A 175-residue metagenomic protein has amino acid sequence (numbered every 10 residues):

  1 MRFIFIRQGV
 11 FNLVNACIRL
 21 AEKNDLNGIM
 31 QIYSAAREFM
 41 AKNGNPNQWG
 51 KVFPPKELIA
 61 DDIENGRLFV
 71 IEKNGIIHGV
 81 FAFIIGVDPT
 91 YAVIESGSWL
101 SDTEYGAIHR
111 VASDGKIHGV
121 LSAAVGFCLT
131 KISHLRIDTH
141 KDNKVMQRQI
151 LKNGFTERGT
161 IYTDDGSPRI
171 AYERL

Functional and structural regions predicted by a protein language model:
C17-Q31: A short beta-loop-alpha structural element at the N-terminal edge of CoA-dependent acyl/N-acetyltransferase catalytic
R37-E57: Conserved GNAT-fold acetyl-CoA-binding loop/helix
V70, I76-G86: Conserved beta-strand in the GNAT
A82-K116: Conserved acyl-donor/pantetheine-binding loop and adjacent beta-alpha core of acyl/acetyltransferases and related
S113-T130, R148-K152: Conserved acetyl-CoA-binding loop-helix of GNAT-fold acetyltransferases
T130-K141: Conserved GNAT acetyl-CoA-binding A-motif
D138, T156-I170: Conserved catalytic-core motifs of GNAT/GCN5-like acyltransferases
D142-G159: Conserved active-site alpha-helix within GNAT-family acetyltransferase domains
